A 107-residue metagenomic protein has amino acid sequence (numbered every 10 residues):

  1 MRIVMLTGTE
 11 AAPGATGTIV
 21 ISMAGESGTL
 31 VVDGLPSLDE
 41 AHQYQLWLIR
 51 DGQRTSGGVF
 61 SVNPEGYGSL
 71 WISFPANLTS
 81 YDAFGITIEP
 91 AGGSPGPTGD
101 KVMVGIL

Functional and structural regions predicted by a protein language model:
M1-L107: N-terminal targeting/export leaders
